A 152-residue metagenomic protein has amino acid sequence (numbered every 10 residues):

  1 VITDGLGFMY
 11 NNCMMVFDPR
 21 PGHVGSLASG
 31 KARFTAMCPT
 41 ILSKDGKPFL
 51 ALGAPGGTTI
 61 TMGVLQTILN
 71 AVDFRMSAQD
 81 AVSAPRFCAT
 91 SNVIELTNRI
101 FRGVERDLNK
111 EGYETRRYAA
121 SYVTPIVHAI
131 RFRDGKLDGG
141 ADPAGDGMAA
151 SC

Functional and structural regions predicted by a protein language model:
V1-V123: Proteins synthesized as precursors that undergo proteolytic processing into mature forms
G103-C152: In a subset of proteins, long, contiguous C-terminal domains/tails are tracked
